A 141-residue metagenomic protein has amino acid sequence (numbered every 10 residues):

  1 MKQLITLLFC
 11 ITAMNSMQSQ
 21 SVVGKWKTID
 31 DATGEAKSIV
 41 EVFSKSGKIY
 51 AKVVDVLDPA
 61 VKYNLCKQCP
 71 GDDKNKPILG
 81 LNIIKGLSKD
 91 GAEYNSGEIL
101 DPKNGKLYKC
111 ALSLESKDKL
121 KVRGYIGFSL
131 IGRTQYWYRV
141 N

Functional and structural regions predicted by a protein language model:
M1-S21: Bacterial Sec-dependent N-terminal signal peptides
S21-G34, V53, S96-E98, W137-Y138: Tryptophan-anchored aromatic micro-motifs
D31-T33, P102, S113, G127-F128: Short polar/acidic secondary-structure junctions
E35-I39, G105-K109, R123, I131-T134: Short, surface-exposed coil-to-beta transition loops
E35-L100, L107-Y108: Central antiparallel beta-sheet cores of small beta-barrel/beta-sandwich binding domains
S44, K89, L114-E115, R139: Generic beta-strand structural signal
C69-K74, K121-G127: Short aromatic-glycine motifs in intrinsically disordered, low-complexity regions
K117-K119, I126-N141: Edge beta-strand at a domain terminus
